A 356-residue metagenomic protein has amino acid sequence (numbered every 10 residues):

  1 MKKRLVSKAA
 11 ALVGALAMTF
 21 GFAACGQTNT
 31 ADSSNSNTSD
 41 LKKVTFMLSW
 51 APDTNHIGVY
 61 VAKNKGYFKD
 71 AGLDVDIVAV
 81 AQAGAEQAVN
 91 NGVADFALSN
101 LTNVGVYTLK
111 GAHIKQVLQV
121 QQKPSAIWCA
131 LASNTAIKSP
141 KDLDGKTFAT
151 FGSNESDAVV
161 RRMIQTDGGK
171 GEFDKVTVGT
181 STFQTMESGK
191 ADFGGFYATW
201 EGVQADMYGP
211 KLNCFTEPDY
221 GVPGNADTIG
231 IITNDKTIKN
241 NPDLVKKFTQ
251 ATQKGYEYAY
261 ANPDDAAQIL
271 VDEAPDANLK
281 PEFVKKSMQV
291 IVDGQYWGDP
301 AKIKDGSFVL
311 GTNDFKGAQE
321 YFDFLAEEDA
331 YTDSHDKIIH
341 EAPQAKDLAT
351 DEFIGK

Functional and structural regions predicted by a protein language model:
M1-K43, D351-K356: Short, low-complexity disordered leader/linker segments with a strong preference for bacterial N-terminal type II
D32-G179, F183-S188, D192-T199, C214-F215: Short, glycine-/small- and polar/acidic-enriched structural segments that line small-molecule recognition paths
G58-V61, V106, V159-M163, T185 (+6 more regions): Alpha-helical scaffold segments in soluble metabolic enzymes
I77, Q116, K175, A259-L270 (+1 more regions): Surface-exposed patches in mature extracellular/periplasmic domains of secreted proteins
S99-L101, V106-G111, V120-W128, E282-S287 (+1 more regions): Amphipathic, soluble alpha/beta structural segments
T102-N103, S181-T185, G189-L279: Pocket-lining segment of extracytoplasmic ligand-binding domains
N241-E328: Secondary-structure end/capping motifs
F315-K356: Conserved C-terminal helix/tail region of periplasmic/extracytoplasmic solute-binding proteins
